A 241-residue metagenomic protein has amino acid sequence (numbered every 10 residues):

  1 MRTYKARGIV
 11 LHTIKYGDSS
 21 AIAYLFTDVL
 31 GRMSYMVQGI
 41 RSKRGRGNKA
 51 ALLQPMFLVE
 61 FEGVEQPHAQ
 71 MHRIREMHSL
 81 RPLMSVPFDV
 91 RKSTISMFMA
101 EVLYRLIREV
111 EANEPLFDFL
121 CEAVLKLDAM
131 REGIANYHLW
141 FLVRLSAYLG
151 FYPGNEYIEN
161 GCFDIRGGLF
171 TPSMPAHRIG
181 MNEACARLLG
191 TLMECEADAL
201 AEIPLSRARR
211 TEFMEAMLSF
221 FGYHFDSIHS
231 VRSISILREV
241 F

Functional and structural regions predicted by a protein language model:
M1-I22, F26-F241: Non-catalytic alpha-helical scaffolds and adjoining flexible linkers that form interface surfaces for assembly
